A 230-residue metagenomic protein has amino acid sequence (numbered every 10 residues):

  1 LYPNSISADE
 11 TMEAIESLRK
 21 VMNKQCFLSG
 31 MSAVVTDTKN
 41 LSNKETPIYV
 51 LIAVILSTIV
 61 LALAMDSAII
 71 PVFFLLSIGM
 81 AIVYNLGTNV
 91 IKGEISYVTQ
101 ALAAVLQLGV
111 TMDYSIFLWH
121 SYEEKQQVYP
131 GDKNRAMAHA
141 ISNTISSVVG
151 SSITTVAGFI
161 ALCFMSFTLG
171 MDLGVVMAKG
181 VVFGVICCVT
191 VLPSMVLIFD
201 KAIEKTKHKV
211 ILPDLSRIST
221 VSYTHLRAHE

Functional and structural regions predicted by a protein language model:
L1-P3: Short, hydrophobic beta-strand segments
E10-R227: Membrane-embedded transmembrane helical bundles of large multi-pass transporters/channels
